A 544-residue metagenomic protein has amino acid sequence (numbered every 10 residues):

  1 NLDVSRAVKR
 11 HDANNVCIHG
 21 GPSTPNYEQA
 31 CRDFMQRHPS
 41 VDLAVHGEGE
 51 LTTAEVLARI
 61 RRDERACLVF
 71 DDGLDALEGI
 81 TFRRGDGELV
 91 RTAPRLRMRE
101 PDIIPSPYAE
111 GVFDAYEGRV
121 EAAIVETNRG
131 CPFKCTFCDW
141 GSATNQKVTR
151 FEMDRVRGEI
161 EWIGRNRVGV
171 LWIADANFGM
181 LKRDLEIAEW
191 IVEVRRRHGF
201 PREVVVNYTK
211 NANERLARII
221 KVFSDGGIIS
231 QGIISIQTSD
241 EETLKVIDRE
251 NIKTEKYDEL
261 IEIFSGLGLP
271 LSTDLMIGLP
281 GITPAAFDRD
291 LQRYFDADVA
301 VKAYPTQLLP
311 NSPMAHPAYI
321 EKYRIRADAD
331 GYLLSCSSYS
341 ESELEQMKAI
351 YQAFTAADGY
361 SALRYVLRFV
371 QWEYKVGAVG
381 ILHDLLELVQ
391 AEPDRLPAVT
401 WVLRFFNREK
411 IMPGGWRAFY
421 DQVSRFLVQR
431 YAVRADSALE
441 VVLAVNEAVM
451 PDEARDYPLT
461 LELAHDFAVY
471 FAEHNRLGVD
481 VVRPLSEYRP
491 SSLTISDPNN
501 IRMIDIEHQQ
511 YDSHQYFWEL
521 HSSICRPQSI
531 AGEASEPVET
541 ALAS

Functional and structural regions predicted by a protein language model:
N1-P94, S523-P527, G532, V538-E539: Glycine-rich beta-alpha loop elements in corrinoid/cobalamin-binding modules across cobalamin-dependent enzymes
S5-R6, C31-M35, L57, A188 (+4 more regions): Short amphipathic alpha-helical segments and helix-helix/interface helices
V16-I18, R157-I160, G164-A174, H198-G199 (+4 more regions): Conserved C-terminal portion of the radical SAM core fold that forms the substrate/S-adenosylmethionine-binding
P25-F34, T52-E55, K134, Q146 (+2 more regions): Short catalytic/ligand-binding loop motif for oxyanion handling, primarily in non-cytosolic enzymes, centered on
A30-R32, L57, P94-R95, I104 (+3 more regions): Short aromatic-enriched loop/helix-cap "lid" or pocket-rim segments at secondary-structure transitions that line
M35-H38, R61-E64, E189-W190, D290-L291 (+1 more regions): Short, hinge-like loop/turn segments at secondary-structure boundaries
P101-P270, I277: Radical SAM [4Fe-4S] cluster-binding motif and immediate context
A349-S544: Radical SAM enzyme core and accessory elements
